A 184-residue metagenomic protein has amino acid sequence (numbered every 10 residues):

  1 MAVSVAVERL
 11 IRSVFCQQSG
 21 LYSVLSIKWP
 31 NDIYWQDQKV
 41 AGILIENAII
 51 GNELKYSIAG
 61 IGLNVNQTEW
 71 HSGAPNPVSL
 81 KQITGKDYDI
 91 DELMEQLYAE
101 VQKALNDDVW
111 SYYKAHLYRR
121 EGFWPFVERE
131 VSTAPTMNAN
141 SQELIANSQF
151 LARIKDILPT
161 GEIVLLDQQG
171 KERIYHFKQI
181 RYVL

Functional and structural regions predicted by a protein language model:
M1-V24, W35-L184: Long, positively charged amphipathic alpha-helical accessory segments at protein N-termini or as interdomain linkers
